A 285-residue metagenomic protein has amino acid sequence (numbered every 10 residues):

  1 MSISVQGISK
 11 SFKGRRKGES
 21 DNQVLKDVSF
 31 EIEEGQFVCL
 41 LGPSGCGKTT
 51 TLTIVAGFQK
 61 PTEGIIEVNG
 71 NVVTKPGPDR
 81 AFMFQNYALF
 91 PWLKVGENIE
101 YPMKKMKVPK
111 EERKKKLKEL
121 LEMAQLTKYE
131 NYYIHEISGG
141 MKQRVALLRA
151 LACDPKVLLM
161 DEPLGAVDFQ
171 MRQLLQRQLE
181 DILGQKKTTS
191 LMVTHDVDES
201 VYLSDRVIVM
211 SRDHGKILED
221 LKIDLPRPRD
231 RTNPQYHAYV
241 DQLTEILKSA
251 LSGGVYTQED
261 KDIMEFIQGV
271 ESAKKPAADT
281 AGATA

Functional and structural regions predicted by a protein language model:
L41-P43: The feature captures the beta-strand-to-loop junction immediately N-terminal to the Walker
A56: Helix-to-loop junction immediately C-terminal to a conserved catalytic motif
G64-K75: Conserved ABC transporter NBD signature motif
L93-E100: Short coil-to-helix segment of the ABC ATPase nucleotide-binding domain corresponding to the Q-loop/switch region
K104, E111-Y129, D181: Conserved ABC ATPase "signature" region
Y133-I137, M141: Conserved ABC ATPase signature
A152-K156: A short, proline-enriched helix->beta-strand linker immediately N-terminal to the Walker B motif in ABC-type P-loop
